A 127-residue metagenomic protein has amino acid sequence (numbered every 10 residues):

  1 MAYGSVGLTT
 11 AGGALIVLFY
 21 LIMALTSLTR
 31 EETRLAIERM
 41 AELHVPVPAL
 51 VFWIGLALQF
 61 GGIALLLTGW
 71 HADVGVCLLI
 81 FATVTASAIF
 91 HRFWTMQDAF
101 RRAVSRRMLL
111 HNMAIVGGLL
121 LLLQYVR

Functional and structural regions predicted by a protein language model:
M1-L35, P46-G61, L67-R127: Extended, low-polarity transmembrane helix blocks
E38-E42: Short amphipathic alpha-helical coupling elements at transmembrane boundaries
